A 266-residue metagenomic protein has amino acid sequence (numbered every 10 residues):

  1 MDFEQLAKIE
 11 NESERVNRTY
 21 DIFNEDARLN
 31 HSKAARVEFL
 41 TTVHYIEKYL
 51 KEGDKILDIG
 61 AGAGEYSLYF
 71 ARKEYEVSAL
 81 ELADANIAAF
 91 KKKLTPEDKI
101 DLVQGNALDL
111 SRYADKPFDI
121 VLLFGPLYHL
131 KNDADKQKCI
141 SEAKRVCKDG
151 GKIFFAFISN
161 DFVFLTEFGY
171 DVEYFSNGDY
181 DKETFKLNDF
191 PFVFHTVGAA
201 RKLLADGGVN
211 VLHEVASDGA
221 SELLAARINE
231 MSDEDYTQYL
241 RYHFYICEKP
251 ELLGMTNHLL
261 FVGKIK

Functional and structural regions predicted by a protein language model:
M1-E52, E65, Y69: Conserved class I S-adenosyl-L-methionine
E65-D109: Class I SAM-dependent methyltransferase SAM/SAH-binding core
R112-V121: A short acidic, Gly/Pro-enriched loop at the edge of an enzyme's catalytic core that lines a small-molecule cofactor
I120-A134: A short SAM/SAH-binding and catalytic strip from SAM-dependent methyltransferases
Q137-D149: A short glycine-rich, Lys/Arg-flanked "PGG" loop and its adjoining helix->strand segment in the class I
F154-D179: Conserved class I S-adenosyl-L-methionine
P191-G208, E214: Short alpha-helix
H213, S217-K266: A C-terminal cap/extension of S-adenosyl-L-methionine-dependent methyltransferases that defines the acceptor-substrate
